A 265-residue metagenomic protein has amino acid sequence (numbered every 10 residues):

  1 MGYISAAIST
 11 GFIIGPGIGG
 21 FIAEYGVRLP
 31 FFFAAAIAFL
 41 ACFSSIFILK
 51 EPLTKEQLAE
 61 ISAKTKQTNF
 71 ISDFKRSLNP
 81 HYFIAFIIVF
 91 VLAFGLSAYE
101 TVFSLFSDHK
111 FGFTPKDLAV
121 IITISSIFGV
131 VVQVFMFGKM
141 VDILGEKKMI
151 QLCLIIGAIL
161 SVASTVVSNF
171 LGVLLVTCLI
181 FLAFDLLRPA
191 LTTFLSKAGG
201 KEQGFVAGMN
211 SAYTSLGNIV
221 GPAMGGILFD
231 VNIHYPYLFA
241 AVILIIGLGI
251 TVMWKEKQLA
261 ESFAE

Functional and structural regions predicted by a protein language model:
I4-F47: Helix-loop-helix hairpin linking two adjacent transmembrane segments in secondary transporters
A23, V132-G145, F229: Helix-to-loop junctions at the C-terminal end of transmembrane segments in multipass secondary transporters
S45-E60, M253-F263: Helix-loop junctions on the cytosolic side of multi-pass membrane transporters, especially the intracellular loop
K50-A85: Juxtamembrane intracellular "pre-TM" segments in multi-pass secondary transporters
T101-D117: Short amphipathic helix-loop junctions that connect adjacent transmembrane helices in Major Facilitator Superfamily/SLC
K148-V162: Structural signature of the two symmetry-related core transmembrane helices
L186-G199: Intracellular juxtamembrane helix-capping segments at the cytosolic ends of symmetry-related transmembrane helices
G199-V231: A late C-terminal transmembrane helix in Major Facilitator Superfamily
